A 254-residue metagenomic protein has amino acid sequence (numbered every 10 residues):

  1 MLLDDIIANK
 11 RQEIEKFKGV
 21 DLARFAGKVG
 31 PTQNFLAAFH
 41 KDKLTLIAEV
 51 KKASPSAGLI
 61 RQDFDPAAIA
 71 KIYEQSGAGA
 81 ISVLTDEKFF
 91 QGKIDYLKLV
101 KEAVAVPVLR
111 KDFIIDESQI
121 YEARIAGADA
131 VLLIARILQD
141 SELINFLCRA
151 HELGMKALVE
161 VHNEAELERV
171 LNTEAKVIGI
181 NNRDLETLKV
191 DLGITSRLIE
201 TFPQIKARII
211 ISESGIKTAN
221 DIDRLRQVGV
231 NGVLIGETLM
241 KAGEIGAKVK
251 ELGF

Functional and structural regions predicted by a protein language model:
L2-R61: An N-cap/entry alpha-helix motif that binds or orients negatively charged groups
I6, A48, Y73, I81 (+5 more regions): Conserved, mostly hydrophobic/aromatic
V50, S56-L158, E164-R169, T195-L198: N-terminal active-site wall of soluble small-molecule enzyme domains
V50, T85-D86, A135, N182 (+2 more regions): Short secondary-structure boundary segments
G77-A78, A128, A175, A207 (+1 more regions): A structural motif
I115-A126, H162-T173, S212, I216-I235 (+1 more regions): Catalytic cores of alpha/beta
I125-E142, G179-T187, V230-K248: Glycine-rich phosphate-binding active-site loops on the catalytic face of alpha/beta enzymes
I194-T201, K241-F254: C-terminal helical cap(s) of enzyme catalytic domains, especially alpha/beta-barrels
